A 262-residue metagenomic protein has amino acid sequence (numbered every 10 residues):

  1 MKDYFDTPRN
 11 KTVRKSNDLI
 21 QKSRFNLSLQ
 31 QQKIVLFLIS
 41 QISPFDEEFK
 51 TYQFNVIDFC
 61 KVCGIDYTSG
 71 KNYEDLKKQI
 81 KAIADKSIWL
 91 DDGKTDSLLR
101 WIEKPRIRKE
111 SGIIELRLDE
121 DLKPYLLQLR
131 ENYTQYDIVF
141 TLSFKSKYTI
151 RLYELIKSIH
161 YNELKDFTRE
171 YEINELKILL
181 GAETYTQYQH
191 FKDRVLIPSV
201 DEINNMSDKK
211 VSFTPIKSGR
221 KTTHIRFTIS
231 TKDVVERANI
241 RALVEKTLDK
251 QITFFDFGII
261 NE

Functional and structural regions predicted by a protein language model:
M1-E262: Charged, alpha-helix-forming regions
